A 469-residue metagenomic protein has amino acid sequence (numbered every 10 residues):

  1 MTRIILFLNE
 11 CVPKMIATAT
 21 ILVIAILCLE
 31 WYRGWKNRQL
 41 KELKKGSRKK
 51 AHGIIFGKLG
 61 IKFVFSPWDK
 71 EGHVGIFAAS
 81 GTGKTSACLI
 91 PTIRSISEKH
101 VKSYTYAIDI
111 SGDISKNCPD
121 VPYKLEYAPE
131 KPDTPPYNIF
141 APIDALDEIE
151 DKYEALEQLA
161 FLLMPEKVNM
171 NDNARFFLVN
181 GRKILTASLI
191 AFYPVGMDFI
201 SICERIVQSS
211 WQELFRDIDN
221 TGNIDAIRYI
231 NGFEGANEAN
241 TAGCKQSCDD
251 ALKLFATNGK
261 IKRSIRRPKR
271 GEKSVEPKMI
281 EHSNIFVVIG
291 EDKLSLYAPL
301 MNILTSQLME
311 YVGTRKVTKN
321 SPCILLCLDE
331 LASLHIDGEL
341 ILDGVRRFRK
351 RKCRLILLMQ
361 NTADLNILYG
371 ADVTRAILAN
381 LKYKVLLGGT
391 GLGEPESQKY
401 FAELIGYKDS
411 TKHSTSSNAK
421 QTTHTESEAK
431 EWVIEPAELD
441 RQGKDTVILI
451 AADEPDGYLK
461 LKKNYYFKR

Functional and structural regions predicted by a protein language model:
M1-R3, L449: Class I SAM-dependent DNA methyltransferase catalytic core with a primary bias toward cytosine-5 DNMT/HhaI-like enzymes
R3-G53: Charged, amphipathic alpha-helical linker segments immediately N-terminal to NTP-binding catalytic cores
I4-C11, M15, L146-I149, S417-K420 (+2 more regions): Extended hydrophobic/Leu-rich segments
N9-C11, A128, N361, N464: Low-complexity, intrinsically disordered/propeptide-like segments
I16, D133, D364-L365: Short secondary-structure capping/turn micro-motifs that flank functional sites
E30-W31, K36-K44, L59, F65-C353 (+2 more regions): P-loop NTPase motor domains
R48, I55, L59-K62, T390 (+3 more regions): Compositionally biased, intrinsically disordered low-complexity regions
V345-R347, R351-I448: Conserved ATP-driven motor cores of ASCE-family P-loop NTPases powering translocation/secretion/packaging/pilus
